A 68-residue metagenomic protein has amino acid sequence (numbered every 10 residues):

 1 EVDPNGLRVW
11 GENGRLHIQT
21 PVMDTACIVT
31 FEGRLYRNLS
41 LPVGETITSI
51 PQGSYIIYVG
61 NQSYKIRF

Functional and structural regions predicted by a protein language model:
E1-F68: C-terminal outer-membrane/trafficking sorting elements
